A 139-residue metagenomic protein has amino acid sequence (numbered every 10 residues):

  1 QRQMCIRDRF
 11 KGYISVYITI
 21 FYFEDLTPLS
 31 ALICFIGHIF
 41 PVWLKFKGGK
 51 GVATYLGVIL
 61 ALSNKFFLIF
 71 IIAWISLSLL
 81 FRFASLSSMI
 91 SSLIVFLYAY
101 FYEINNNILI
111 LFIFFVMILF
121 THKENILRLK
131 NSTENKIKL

Functional and structural regions predicted by a protein language model:
Q1-I6: Short, small-residue-biased leader/transition segments that mark boundaries at the very start of proteins
R9, L32-I36, I72, S76 (+3 more regions): Residue-level signature of the transmembrane alpha-helical core of multi-pass small-molecule transporters
K11-P41, W74-I75: Nucleotide and nucleotide-moiety/phosphate-recognizing core
T19-F23, G37, V52-F81, L93-Y102: Interfacial segments of multi-pass membrane proteins
I36-F40, L79, I113-E124: Alpha-helical transmembrane segments and their membrane-interface exit regions
G48: Phosphate/adenylate-binding glycine loop and adjacent helical scaffold
L68, A84-S91, Y102-F112: Loop-to-transmembrane alpha-helix initiation sites
F120-L139: Membrane-proximal soluble regions of multi-pass membrane proteins
